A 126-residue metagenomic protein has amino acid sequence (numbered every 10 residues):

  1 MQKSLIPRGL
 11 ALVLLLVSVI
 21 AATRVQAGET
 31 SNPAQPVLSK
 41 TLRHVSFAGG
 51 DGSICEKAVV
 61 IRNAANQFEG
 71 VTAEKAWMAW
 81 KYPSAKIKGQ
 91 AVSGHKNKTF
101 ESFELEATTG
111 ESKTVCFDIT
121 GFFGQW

Functional and structural regions predicted by a protein language model:
Q2, S46, C116-T120: Poly-acidic low-complexity segments
Q2-A11: Bacterial N-terminal signal peptides that target proteins for export
A11-I20: Bacterial N-terminal signal peptides
A21-A27: Signal peptide cleavage region of secreted peptide precursors
A27-S93: N-terminal secretory signal peptides
Q90-W126: Short, compact, well-ordered microdomains
